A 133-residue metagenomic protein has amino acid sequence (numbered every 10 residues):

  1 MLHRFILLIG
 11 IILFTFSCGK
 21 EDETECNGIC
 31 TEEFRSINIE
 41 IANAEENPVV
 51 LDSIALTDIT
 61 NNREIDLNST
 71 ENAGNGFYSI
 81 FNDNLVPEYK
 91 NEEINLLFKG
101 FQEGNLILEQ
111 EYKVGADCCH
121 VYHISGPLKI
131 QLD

Functional and structural regions predicted by a protein language model:
L2-L8: Sec-dependent signal peptide recognition, specifically the positively charged N-region followed immediately by
I11, E23, E111-Y112: Residue-level signal for mature regions of secreted extracellular proteins and peptides
F14-S17: C-terminal motif of bacterial Sec signal peptides marking the signal peptidase cleavage site
G19-S36, A42-A44, H123-P127, Q131-D133: Beta-strand-rich domain onsets/edges
E40-A42, T57, K99-F101: Core beta-strand residues in small-molecule sensory/regulatory alpha/beta domains
E45-P48, N61, G104: Residue-level signal for glycine
V50-L97: Tryptophan-paired
G100-G126: Structured interaction patches on ligand/partner-binding surfaces of diverse proteins
